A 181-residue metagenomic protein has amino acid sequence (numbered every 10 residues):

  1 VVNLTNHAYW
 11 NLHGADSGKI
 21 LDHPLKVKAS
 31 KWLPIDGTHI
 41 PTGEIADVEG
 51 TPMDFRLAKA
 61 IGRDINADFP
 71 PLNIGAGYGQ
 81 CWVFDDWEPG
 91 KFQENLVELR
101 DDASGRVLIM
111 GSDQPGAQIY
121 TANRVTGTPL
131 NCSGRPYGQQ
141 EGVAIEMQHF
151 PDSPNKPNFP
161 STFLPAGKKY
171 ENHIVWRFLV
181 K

Functional and structural regions predicted by a protein language model:
V1-K181: An exposed, glycine/acidic-rich loop-and-rim segment of catalytic or binding clefts
